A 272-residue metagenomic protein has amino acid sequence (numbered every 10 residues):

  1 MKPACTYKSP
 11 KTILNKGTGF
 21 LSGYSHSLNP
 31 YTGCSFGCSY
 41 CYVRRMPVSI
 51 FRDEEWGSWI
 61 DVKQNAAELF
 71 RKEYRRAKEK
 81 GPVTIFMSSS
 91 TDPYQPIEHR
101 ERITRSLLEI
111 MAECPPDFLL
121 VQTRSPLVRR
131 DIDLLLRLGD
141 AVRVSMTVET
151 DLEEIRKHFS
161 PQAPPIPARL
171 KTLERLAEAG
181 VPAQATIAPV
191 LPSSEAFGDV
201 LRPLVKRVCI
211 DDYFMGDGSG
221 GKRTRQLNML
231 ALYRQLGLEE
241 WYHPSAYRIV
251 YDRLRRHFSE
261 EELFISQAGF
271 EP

Functional and structural regions predicted by a protein language model:
M1-S35, S39-R143, D151-E154, I166 (+1 more regions): Conserved Radical SAM active-site core
M1-S9, K16, L191-P272: Auxiliary Fe-S-binding modules of radical SAM enzymes
F70, I103-L107, D131, P165-T172 (+2 more regions): A general structural detector for well-ordered alpha-helical segments in enzyme core domains, enriched
I85, L119-V121, V144-M146, A183-A185 (+2 more regions): Hydrophobic faces of well-ordered beta-strands that scaffold small-molecule active sites in alpha/beta enzyme cores
S90-D92, R124-P126, T147-D151, A188-V190 (+2 more regions): Active-site beta-loop-alpha junctions enriched in small/polar residues
I97-E98, D131-D133, K157, E195-D199 (+1 more regions): A short acidic (Asp/Glu
I110-D117, K171-P182, P244-I265: A structural motif corresponding to the C-terminal end of an alpha-helix and its immediate exit/capping segment
Q162, T172-E195: Conserved strand-turn element in the central/C-terminal portion of the radical SAM core barrel that lines
